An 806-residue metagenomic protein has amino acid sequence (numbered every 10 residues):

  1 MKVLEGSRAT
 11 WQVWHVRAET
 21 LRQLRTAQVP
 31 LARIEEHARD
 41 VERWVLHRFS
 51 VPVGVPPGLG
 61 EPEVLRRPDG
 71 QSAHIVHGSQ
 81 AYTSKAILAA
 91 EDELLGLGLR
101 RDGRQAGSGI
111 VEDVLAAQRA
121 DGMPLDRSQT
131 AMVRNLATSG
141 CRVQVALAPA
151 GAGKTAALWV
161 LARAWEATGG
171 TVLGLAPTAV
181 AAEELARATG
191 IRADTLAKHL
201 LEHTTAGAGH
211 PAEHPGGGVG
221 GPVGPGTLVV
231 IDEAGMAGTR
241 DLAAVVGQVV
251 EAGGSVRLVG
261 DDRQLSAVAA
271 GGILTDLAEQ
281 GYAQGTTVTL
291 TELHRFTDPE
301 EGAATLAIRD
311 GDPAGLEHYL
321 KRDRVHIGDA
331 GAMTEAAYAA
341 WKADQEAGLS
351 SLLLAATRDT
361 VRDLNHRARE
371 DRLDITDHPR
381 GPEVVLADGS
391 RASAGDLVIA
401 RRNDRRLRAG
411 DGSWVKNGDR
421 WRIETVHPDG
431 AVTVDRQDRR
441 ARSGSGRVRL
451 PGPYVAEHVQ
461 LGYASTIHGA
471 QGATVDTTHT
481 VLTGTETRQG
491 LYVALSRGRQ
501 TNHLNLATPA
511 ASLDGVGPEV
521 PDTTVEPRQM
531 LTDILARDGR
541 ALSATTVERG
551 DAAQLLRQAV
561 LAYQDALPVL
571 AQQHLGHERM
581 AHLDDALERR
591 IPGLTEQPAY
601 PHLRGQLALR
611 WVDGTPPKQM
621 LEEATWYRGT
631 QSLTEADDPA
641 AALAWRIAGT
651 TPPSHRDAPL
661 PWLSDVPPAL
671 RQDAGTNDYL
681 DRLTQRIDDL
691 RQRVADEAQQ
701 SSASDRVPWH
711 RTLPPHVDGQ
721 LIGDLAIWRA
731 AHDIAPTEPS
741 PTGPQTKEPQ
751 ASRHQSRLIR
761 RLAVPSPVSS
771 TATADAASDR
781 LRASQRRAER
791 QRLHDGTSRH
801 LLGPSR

Functional and structural regions predicted by a protein language model:
M1-Q12, A18-Q23: Positively charged, polyanion-binding regions of nucleic-acid-associated proteins
V16, V143-L320: ASCE P-loop NTPase helicase motor core
I34-D113: Interdomain "pre-motor" coupling segment immediately N-terminal to P-loop NTPase/helicase cores
E93, R101-D102, Q118, M132 (+3 more regions): Conserved helicase motor core of P-loop NTPases
G122-G140: N-terminal pre-P-loop "Q-motif" helix
S139-V145, L349: Pre-Walker A (Motif I) flank of P-loop NTPase domains
D310, K416-H574, H602, K618-I647 (+3 more regions): C-terminal accessory regions
A559-R806: Extended alpha-helical interaction scaffolds
